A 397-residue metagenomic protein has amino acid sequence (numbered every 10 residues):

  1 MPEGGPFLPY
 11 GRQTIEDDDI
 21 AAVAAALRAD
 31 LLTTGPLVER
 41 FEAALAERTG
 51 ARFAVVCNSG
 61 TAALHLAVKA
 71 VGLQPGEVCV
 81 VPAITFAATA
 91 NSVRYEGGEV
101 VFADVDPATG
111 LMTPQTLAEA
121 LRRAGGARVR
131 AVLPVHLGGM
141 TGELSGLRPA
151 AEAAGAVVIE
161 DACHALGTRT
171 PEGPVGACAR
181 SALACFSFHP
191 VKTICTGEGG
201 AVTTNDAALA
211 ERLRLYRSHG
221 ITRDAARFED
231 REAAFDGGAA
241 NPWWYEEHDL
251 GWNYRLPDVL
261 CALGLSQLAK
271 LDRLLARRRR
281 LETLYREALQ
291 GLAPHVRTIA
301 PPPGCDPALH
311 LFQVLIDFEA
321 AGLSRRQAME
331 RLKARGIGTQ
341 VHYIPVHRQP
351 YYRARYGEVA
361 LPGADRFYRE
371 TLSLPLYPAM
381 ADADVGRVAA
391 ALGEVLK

Functional and structural regions predicted by a protein language model:
M1-L32, P36, H248, P375: N-terminal "arm"/small-domain region of PLP-dependent enzymes with the aminotransferase-like
L31-V78, S92-E96, F102-D104: Phosphate-binding glycine-rich loop
E39-A43, A51-A54, Q115, A131-V135 (+4 more regions): PLP-dependent aminotransferase class I/II
P75, V81, F102, V158-E160 (+2 more regions): Hydrophobic residues in well-ordered beta-strands that form the structural core
T85-A90: Conserved coil-to-alpha-helix start sites within the AMP-binding
E96, A153-A154, R335: Helix C-cap/helix->beta junction micro-motif
E99-T109, Q340: Short beta-strand->loop structural element characteristic of the AMP-binding/adenylate-forming
A108-T196, A201-E211, S373: Active-site phosphate-binding strand-loop segment of PLP-dependent enzymes
